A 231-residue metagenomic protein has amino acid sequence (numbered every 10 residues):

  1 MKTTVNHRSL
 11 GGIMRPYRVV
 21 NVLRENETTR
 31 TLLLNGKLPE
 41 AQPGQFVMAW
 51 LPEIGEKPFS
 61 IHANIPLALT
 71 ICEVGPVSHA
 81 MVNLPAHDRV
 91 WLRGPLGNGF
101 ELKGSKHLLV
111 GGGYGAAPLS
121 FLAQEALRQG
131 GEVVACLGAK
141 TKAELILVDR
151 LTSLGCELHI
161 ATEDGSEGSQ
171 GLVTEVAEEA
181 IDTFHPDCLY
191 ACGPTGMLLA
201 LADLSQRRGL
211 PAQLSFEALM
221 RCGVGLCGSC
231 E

Functional and structural regions predicted by a protein language model:
K2-D88: Ferredoxin-reductase
P76-R221: FNR/FR-type flavoprotein reductase catalytic core
C222, C227-C230: Short cysteine clusters
